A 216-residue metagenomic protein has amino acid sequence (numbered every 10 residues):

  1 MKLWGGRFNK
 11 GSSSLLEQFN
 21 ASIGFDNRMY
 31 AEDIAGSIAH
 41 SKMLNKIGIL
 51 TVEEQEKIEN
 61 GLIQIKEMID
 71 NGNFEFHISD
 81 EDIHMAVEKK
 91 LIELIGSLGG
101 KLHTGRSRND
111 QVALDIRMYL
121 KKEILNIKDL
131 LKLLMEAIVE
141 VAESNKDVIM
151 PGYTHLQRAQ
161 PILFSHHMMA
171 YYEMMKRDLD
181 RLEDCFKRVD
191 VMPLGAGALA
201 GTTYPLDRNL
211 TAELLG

Functional and structural regions predicted by a protein language model:
M1-G201, P205-L214: A helix-coil-helix interface module used to build multimeric assemblies and to scaffold catalytic/cofactor sites
